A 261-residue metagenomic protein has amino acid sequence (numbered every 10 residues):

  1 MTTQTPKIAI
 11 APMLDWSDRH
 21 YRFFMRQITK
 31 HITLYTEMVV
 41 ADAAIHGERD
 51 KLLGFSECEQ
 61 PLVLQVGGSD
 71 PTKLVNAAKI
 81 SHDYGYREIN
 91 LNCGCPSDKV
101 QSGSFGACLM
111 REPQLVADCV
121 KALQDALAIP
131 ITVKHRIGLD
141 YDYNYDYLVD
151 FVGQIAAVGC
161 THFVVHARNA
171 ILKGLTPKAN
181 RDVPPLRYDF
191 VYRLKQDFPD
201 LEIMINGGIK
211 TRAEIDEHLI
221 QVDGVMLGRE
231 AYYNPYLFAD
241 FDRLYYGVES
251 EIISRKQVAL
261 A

Functional and structural regions predicted by a protein language model:
M1-Q4, I8-A9, L14, H20 (+6 more regions): Alpha/beta catalytic cores of nucleotide-metabolism and tRNA/nucleoside-modifying enzymes
Q4-K7, D42-P61, C95, G103 (+2 more regions): N-terminal small/glycine-rich loop or linker at the start of catalytic domains across soluble metabolic enzymes
A9, L34-Y35, V63-Q65, N90-N92 (+3 more regions): Conserved beta-strand positions in the central sheet of alpha/beta enzyme cores
M13-Y84: Glycine-rich, positively charged N-terminal anion/phosphate-binding segment
W16-S17, A41-D42, D70-T72, S97 (+4 more regions): Glycine-rich nucleotide phosphate-binding loop and flanking beta-alpha elements of Rossmann-like dinucleotide-binding
Q27-T29, V75-I89, C93-G103, Q114-L201: Alpha/beta enzyme core
E37-V40, I89-D98, A167-I171, G208 (+1 more regions): Glycine-rich phosphate-binding active-site loops on the catalytic face of alpha/beta enzymes
K51-F55, A107-L109, V149-D150, R181-D182 (+1 more regions): Short, hinge-like loop/turn segments at secondary-structure boundaries
